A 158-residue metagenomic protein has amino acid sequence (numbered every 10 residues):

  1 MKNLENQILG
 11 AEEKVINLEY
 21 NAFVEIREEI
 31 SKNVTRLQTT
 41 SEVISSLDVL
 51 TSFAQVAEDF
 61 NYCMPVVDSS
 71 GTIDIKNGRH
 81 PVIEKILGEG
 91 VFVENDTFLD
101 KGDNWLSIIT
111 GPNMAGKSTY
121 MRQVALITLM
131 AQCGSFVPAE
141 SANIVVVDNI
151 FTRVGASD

Functional and structural regions predicted by a protein language model:
M1-A115, T119-F151: Alpha-helical coupling/stalk and coiled-coil linker elements that connect catalytic or binding modules and transmit
F151-D158: Inter-Walker segment of RecA-like/P-loop motor cores
